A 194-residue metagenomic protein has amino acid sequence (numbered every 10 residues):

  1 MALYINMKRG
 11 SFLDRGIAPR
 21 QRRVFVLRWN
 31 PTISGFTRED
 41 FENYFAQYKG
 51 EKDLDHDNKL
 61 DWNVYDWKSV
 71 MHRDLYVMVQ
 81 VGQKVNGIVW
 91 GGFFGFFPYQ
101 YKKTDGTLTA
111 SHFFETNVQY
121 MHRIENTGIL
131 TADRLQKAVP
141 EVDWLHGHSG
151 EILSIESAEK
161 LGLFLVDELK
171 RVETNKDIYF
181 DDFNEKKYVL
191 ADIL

Functional and structural regions predicted by a protein language model:
M1-H72, K160, D167-L194: Compositionally biased, charged N-terminal/linker segments
M7-K8, L27-N30, V79, N117-Q119 (+1 more regions): Structured loops at beta-to-helix junctions and adjacent beta-edge loops in soluble globular domains
K68, V81, K103-G106: Short histidine-centered beta-strand/loop micro-motifs that create catalytic or ligand/metal-coordination sites
S69-V70, N86-I88: Short, Lys/Arg-enriched phosphate-binding patches
Q80-N86: Short, charged beta-turn/beta-strand-edge "cap" motif at the junction between a beta-strand and an adjacent loop
G87-R171: Aromatic- and Lys/Arg-enriched surface recognition patch
